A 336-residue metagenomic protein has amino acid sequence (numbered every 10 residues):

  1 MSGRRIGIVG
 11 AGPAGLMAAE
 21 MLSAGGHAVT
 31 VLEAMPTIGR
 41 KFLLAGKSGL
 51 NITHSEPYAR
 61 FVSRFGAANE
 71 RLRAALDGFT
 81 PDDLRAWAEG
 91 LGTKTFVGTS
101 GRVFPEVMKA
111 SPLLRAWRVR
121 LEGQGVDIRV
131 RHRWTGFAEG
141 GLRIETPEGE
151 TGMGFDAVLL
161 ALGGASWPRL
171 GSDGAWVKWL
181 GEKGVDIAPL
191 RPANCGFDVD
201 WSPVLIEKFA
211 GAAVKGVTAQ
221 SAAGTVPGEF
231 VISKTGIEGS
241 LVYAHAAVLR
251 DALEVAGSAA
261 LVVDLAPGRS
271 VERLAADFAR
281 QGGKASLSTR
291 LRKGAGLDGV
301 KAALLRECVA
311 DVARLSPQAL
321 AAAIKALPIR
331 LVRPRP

Functional and structural regions predicted by a protein language model:
R4-V31: N-terminal Rossmann-like FAD-binding beta1-loop-alpha1 element of flavoenzymes
V9, L32, W134-T135, M153-R169 (+2 more regions): Short hydrophobic core segments
S23-K47: Glycine-rich FAD pyrophosphate-binding loop
A24-G25, T37, Y58-R60, D77 (+6 more regions): Residue-level recognition of phosphate/Mg2+-coordinating polar/acidic sites in nucleotide-handling active sites
L43-L113: A conserved beta-strand/loop capping segment in the N-terminal third of enzymes that catalyze redox or closely related
L72-T80, S100-V119, W167-S172, V199-S202 (+1 more regions): Short beta-strand to alpha-helix junction loop
V130-G141: A conserved short coil-to-beta-strand element within the FAD-binding core of flavoproteins
A157-D200: Glycine-rich loop(s) and the adjacent beta-strand/alpha-helix scaffold that form part
